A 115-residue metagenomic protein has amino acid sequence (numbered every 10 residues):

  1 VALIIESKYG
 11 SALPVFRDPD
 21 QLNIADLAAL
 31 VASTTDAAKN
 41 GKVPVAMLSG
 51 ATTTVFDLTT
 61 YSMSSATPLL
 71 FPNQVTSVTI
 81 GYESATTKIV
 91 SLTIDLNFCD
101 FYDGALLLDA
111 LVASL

Functional and structural regions predicted by a protein language model:
V1-L115: C-terminal catalytic/motor cores of large multi-domain enzyme assemblies
